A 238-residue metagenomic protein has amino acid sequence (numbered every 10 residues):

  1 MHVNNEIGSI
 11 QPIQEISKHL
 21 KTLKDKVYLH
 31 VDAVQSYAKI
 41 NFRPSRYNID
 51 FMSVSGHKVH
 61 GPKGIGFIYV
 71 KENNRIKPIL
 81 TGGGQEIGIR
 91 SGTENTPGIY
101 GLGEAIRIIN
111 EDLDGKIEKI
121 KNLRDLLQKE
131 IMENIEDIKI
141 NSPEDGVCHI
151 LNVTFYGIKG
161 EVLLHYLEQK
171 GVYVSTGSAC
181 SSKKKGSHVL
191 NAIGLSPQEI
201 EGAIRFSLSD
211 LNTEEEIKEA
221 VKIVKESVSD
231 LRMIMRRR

Functional and structural regions predicted by a protein language model:
M1-R238: Pyridoxal 5′-phosphate
